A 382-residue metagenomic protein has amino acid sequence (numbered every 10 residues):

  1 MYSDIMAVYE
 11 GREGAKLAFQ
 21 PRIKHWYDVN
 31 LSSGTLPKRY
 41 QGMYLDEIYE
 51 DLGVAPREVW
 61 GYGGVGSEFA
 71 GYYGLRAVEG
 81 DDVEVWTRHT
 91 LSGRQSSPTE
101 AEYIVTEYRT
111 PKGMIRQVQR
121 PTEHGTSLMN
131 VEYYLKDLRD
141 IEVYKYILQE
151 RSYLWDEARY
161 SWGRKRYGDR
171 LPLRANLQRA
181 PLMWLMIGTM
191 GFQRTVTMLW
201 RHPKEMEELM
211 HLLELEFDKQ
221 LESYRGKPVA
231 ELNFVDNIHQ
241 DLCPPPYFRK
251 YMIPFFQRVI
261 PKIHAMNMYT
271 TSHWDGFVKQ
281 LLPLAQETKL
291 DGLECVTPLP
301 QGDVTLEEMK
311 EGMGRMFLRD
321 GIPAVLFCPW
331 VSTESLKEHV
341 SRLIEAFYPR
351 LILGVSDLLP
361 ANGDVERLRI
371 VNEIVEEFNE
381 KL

Functional and structural regions predicted by a protein language model:
M1-K38, R109, V118, K136-L382: Active-site loop segments of alpha/beta catalytic cores
E13, E50-R57, E100, T110-K112: Short, solvent-exposed loop/edge-beta patches enriched in aromatic
F19-P21, E47-G53, E58, I115 (+1 more regions): N-acyltransferase acceptor-side catalytic subdomain
V29-W86: Segments that shape or occlude catalytic/ligand-binding pockets
L45, E100-I104, R159: Generic hydrophobic, aliphatic-rich segments that mediate packing or membrane embedding
D46, V65, H124-G125, Q301 (+1 more regions): Generic secondary-structure boundary signal with a strong preference for alpha-helix termini
Y72-I147, R170: A contiguous, low-structure linker/loop signature
